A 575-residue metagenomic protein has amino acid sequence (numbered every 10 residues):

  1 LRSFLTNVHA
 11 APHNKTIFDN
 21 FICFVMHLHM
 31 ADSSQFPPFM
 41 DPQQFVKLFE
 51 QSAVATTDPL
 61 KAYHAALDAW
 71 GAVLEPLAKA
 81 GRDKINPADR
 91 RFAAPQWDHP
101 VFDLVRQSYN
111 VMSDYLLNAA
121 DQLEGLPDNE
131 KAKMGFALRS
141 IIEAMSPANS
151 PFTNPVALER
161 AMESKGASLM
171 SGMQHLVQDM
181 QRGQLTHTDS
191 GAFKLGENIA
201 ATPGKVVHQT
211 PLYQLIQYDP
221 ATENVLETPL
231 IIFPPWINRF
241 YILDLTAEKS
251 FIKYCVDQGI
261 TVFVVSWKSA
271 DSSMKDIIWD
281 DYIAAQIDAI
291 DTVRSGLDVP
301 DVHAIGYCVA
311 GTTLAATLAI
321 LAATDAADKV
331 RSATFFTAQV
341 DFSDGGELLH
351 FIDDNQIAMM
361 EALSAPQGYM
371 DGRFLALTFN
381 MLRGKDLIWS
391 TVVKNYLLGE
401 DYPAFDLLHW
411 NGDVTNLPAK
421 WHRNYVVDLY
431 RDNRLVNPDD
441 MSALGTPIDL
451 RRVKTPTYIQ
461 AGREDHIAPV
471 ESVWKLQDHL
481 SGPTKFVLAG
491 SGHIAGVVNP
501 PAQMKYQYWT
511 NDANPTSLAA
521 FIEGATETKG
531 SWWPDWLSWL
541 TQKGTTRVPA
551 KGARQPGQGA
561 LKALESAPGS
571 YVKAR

Functional and structural regions predicted by a protein language model:
L1-Q214, V225-L226, F263, D328 (+5 more regions): Amphipathic, low-complexity, repeat-rich surface-exposed segments
L126-E159, S295-P300, T317-R423, N433 (+1 more regions): Alpha/beta-hydrolase-fold enzymes
N224-G296, E347-L348, P500-T516: Cap/lid segment of the alpha/beta-hydrolase catalytic domain
L297-V309: Alpha/beta-hydrolase fold nucleophile elbow
V426, S481-V498, M504-N514: Catalytic histidine neighborhood in serine/cysteine hydrolases with alpha/beta-hydrolase-type architecture
I459-A461: Short beta-strand/loop motif that positions the catalytic acidic residue of the alpha/beta-hydrolase fold
E464-A468, H493: Acidic catalytic loop of the alpha/beta-hydrolase fold
P469-H479: Short alpha-helix in the alpha/beta-hydrolase fold that links the catalytic acid
